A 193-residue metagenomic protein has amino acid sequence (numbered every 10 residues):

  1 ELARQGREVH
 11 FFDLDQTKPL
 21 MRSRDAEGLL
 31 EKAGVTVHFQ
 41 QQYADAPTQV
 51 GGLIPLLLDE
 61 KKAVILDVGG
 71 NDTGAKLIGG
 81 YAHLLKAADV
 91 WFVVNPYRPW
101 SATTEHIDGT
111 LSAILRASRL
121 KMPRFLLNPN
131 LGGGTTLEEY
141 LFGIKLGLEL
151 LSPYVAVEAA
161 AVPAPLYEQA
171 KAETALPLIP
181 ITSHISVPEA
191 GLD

Functional and structural regions predicted by a protein language model:
E1-Q49: N-terminal phosphate/diphosphate-binding loop that engages ATP/GTP or pyrophosphate donors across diverse enzyme folds
V9, K62-L66, A88-V90: Generic beta-sheet signal
V9, V37, V64, V157-E158: Hydrophobic beta-strand scaffold residues
F11-D13, I65, V93, L126: Generic enzyme active-site microenvironment
G34, V155, K171-P188: Active-site regions of enzymes building and remodeling cell-envelope glycoconjugates
F39-A44, K62-L77: Switch II (G3) loop of P-loop NTPases
L53-P55, L66: Cytosolic-facing regulatory segments adjacent to core modules
D72-T174: Conserved catalytic-core segment of NTP-binding enzymes
